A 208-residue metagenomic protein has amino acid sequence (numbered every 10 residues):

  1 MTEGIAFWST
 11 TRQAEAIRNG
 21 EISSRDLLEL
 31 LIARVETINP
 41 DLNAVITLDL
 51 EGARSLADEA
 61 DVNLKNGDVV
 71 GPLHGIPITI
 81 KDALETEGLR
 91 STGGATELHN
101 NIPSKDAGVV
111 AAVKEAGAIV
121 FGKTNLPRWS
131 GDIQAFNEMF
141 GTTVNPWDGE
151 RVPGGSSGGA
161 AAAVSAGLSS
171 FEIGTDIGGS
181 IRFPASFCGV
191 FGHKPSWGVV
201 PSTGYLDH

Functional and structural regions predicted by a protein language model:
M1-R54: An N-terminal boundary/leader segment
T10, P72-V109: Enzymes and membrane/adaptor proteins characterized by extended Gly/Ser/Thr/Asp/Glu-rich, aromatic-dotted
Q13-I17, A60, A160: Generic hydrophobic alpha-helical segments
I17-E21, G67, K81: Short acidic-aromatic low-complexity motifs
E21, I32-L42, A57-K65, K114-G117 (+2 more regions): Structural signal for hydrophobic packing residues in well-ordered secondary-structure cores of soluble enzyme domains
L50-L73, I80, H99-P103, V113 (+1 more regions): Flexible, acidic active-site loops/lids enriched in D/E/S/T/G that coordinate Mg2+ and/or position polar
K105-H208: Short glycine/serine-rich loop segments
